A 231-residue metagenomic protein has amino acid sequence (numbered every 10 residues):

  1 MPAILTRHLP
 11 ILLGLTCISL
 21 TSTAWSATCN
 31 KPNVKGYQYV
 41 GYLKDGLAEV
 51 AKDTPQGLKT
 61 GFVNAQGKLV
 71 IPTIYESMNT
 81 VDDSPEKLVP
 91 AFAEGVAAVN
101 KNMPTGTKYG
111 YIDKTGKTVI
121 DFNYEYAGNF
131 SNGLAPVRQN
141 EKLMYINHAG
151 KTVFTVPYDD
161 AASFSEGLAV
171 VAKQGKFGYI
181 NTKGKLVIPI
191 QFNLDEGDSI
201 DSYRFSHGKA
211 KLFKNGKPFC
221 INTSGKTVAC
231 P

Functional and structural regions predicted by a protein language model:
M1-I11: Bacterial N-terminal signal peptides that target proteins for export
P10-S19: Bacterial N-terminal signal peptides
W25-P231: Residue-level detector of conserved, function-critical positions
